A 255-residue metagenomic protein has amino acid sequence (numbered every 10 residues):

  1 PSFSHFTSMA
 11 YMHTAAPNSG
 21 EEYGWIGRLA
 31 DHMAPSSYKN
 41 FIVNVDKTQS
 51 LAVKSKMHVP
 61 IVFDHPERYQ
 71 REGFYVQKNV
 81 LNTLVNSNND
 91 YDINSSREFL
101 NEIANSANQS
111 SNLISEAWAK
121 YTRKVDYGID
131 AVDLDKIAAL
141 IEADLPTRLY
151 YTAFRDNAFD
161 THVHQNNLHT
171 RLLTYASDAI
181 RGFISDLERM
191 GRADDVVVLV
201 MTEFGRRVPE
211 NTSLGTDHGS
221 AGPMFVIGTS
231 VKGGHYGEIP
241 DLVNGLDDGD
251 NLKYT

Functional and structural regions predicted by a protein language model:
P1-M190, P209, V226, H235-T255: Feature for exported/extracytoplasmic and membrane-associated proteins, marking the mature portion
K47, V200-T202: A general secondary-structure junction signal
T147, A193-D195, M201, G219-G222: Active-site lining segments that contact anionic ligands and/or coordinate catalytic metals
T202-H235: Histidine-centered active-site microenvironments of extracellular/periplasmic hydrolases and transferases
